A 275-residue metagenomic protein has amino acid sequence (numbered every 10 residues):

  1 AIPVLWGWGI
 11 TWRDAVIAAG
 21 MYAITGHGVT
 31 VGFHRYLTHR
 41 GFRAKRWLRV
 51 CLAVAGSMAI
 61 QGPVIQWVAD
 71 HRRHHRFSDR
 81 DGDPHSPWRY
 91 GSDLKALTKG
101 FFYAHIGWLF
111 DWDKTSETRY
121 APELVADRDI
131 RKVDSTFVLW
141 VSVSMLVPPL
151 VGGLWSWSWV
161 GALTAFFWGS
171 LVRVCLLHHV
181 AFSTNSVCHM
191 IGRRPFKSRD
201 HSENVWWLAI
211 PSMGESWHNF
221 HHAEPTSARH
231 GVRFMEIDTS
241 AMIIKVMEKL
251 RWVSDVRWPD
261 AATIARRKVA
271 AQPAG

Functional and structural regions predicted by a protein language model:
A1-S183, S227-G275: Non-catalytic, topology-defining segments of multipass membrane proteins
T30, T38, S186-C188, V205 (+1 more regions): Generic hydrophobic/packing signal
R35, S186, M190, H222: Catalytic glutamate of the conserved HExxH
A121-I130, I191-W217, A223-E224: Active-site-proximal inter-transmembrane loops
S186-V187, P195, R229: Short conserved catalytic/interaction loops centered on acidic-Pro-aromatic/His motifs
